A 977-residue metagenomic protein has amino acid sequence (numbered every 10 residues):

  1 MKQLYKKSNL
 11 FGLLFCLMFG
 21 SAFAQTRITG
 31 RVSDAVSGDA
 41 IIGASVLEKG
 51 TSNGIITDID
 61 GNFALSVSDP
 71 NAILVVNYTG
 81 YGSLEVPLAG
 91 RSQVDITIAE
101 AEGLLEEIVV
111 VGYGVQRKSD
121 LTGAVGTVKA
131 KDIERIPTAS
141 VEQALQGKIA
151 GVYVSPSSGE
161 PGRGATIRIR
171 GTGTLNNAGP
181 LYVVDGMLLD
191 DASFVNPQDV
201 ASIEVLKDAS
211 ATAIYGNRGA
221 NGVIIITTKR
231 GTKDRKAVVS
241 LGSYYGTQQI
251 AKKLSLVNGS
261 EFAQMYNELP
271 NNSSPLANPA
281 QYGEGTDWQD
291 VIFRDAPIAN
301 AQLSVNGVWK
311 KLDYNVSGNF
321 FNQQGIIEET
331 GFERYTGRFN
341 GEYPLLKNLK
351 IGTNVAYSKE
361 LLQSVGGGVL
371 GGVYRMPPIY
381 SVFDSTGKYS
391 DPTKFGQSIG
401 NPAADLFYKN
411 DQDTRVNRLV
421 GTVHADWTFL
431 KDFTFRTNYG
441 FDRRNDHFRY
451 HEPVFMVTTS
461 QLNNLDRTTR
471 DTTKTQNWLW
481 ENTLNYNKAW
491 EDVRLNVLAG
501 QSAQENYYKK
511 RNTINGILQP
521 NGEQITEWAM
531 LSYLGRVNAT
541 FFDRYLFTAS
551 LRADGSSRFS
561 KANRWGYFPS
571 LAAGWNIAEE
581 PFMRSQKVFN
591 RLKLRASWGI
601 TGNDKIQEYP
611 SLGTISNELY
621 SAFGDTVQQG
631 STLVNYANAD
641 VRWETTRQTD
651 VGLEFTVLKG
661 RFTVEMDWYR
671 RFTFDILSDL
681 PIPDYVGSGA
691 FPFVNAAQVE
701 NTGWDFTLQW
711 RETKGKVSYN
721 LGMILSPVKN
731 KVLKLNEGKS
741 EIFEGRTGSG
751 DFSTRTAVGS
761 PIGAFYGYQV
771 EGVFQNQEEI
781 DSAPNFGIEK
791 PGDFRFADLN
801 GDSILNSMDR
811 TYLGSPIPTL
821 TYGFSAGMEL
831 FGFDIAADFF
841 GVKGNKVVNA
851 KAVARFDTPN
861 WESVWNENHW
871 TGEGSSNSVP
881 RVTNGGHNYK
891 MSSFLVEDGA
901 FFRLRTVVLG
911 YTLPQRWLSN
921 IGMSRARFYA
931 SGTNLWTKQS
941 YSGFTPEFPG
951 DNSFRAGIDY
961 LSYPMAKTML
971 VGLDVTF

Functional and structural regions predicted by a protein language model:
M1-R338, Y343-S358, S390-D391, V420 (+11 more regions): Short, small/polar-rich motifs associated with maturation and membrane association, primarily at protein termini
G43, D95, E107, T127 (+10 more regions): Extracellular/lumenal ectodomain signal focusing on beta-strand-rich modules and carbohydrate-recognition contexts
G80, G219, R230, Y245 (+8 more regions): A short beta-strand motif that forms part of the nucleic acid-binding face of small beta-barrel RNA-binding folds
I133, G179, D185, A296-A299 (+7 more regions): Extracellular/periplasmic, surface-exposed regions of secreted and cell-surface proteins
K207-D208, G318-F321, M808, P914 (+1 more regions): Generic short beta-strand segments
Q249, L254, G259-N272, I351 (+5 more regions): A surface-exposed, glycine/aromatic-enriched loop/edge motif typical of exported proteins
P279-Q281, S621-V634, F672-A696, K729-I817 (+2 more regions): Surface-exposed, extracytoplasmic segments of Gram-negative outer-membrane nutrient-acquisition systems
